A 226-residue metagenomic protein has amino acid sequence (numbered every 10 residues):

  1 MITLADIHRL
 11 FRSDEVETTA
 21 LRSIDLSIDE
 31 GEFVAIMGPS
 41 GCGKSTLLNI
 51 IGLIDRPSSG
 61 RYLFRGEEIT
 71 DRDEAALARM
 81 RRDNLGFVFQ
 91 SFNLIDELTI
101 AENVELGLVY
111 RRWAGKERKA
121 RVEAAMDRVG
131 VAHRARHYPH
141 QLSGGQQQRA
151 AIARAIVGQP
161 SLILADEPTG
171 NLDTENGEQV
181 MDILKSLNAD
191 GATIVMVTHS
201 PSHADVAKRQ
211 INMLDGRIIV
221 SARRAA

Functional and structural regions predicted by a protein language model:
M1-M213: ABC family nucleotide-binding domain
Q210-A222: H-loop (His-switch) and adjacent beta-strand-loop-beta switch element of ABC-type ATPase nucleotide-binding domains
A225-A226: ABC ATPase nucleotide-binding domains
